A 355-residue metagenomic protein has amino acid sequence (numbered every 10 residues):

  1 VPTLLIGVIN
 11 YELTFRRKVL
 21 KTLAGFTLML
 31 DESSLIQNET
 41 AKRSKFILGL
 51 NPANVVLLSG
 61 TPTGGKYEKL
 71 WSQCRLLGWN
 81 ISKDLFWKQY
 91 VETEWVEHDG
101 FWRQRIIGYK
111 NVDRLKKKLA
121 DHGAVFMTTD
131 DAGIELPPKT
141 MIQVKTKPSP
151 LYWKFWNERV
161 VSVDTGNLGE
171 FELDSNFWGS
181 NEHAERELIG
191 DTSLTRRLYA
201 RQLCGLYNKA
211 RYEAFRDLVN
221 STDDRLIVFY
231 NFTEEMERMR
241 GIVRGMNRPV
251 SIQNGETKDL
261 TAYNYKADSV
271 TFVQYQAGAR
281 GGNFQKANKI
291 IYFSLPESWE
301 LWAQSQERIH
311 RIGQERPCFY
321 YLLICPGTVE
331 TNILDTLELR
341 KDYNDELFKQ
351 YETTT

Functional and structural regions predicted by a protein language model:
P2-R17, K266-R280: Conserved two-lobed SF2 helicase motor
T3, R17-F26, L50-N51: Short basic/glycine-enriched coil/helix segment immediately N-terminal to the Walker B
T27, S44-D131, Q314-P317: Conserved P-loop NTPase motor "coupling/switch" region that bridges the ATPase
D31-E32: Walker B catalytic acidic pair
S72, N283-L295, F319-L322: A short beta-strand element within the Helicase C-terminal
D131-G245: Conserved helicase/translocase motor-coupling segment
F229, E237-R240, R244-G278: Conserved helicase ATPase core of P-loop NTP-dependent helicases/translocases
E297-T355: A conserved SF2-helicase RecA2
